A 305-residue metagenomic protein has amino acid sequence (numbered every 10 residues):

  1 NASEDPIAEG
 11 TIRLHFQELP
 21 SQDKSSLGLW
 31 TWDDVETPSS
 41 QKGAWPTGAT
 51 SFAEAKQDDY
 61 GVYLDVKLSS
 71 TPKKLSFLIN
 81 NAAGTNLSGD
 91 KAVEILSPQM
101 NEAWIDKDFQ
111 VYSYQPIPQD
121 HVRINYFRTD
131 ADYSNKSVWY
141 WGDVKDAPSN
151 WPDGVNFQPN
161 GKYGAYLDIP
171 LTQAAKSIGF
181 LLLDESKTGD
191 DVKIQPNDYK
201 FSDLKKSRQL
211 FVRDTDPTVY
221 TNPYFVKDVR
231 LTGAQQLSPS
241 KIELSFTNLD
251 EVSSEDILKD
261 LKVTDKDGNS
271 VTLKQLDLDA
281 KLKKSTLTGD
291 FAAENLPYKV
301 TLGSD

Functional and structural regions predicted by a protein language model:
N1-S270, Q275-L278, E294-K299, G303: Insoluble glucan recognition modules
K283-S285: Surface-exposed aromatic
L287-F291: Extracellular/luminal low-complexity segments enriched in Ser/Thr/Pro
